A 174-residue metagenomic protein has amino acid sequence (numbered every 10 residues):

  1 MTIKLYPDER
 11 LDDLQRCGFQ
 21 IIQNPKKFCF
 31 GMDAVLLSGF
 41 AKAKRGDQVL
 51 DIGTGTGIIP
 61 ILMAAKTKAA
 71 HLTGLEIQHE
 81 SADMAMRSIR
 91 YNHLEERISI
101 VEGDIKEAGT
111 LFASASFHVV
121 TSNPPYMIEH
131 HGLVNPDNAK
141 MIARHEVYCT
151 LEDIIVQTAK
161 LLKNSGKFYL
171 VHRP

Functional and structural regions predicted by a protein language model:
T2-R45: Class I SAM-dependent transferase core
Q23, E102-G103, H172: Short loop/edge segments at beta-strand edges and connector loops that shape dinucleotide/nucleotide cofactor-binding
F40-L133: Conserved SAM/SAH cofactor-binding pocket of Class I
P124-D153: Mobile active-site "lid"/loop adjacent to the S-adenosyl-L-methionine
Y148-P174: Conserved Class I SAM-dependent methyltransferase catalytic core
